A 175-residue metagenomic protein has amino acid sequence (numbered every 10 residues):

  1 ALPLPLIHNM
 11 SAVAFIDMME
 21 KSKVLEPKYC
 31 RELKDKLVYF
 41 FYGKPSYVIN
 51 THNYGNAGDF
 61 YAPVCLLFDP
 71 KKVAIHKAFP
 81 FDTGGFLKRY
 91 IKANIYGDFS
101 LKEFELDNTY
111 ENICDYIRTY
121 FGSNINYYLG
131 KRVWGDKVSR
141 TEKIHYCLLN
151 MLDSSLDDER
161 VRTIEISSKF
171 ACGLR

Functional and structural regions predicted by a protein language model:
A1-V38, S46-R175: Active-site-proximal loop/hinge segments that shape catalytic or ion-binding/gating pockets
G43: Short, conserved catalytic/metal-binding motifs centered on acidic residues
